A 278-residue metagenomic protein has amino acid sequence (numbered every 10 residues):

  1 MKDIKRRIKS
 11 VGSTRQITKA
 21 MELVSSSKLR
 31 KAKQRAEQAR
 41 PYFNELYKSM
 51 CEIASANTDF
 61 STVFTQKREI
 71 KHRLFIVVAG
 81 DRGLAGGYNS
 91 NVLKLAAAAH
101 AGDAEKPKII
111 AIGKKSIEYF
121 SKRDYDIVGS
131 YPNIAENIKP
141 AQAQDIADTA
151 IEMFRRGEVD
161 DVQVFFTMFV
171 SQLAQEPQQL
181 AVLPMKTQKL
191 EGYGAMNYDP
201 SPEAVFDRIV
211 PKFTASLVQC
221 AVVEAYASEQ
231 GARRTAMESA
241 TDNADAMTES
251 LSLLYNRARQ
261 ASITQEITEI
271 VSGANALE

Functional and structural regions predicted by a protein language model:
M1-E278: C-terminal beta-strand-loop-alpha-helix "lid" module of Rossmann-like NAD(P)-dependent dehydrogenases
